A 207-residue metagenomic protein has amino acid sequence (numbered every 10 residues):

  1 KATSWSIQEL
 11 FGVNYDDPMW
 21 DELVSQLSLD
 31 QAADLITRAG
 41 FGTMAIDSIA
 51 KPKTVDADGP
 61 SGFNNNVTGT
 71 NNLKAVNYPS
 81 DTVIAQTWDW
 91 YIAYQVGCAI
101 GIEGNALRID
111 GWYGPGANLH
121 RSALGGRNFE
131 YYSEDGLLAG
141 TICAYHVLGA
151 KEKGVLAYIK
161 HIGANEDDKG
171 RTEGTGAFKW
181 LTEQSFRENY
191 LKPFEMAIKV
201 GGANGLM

Functional and structural regions predicted by a protein language model:
K1-M207: Glycoside hydrolase catalytic-domain context in secreted enzymes
